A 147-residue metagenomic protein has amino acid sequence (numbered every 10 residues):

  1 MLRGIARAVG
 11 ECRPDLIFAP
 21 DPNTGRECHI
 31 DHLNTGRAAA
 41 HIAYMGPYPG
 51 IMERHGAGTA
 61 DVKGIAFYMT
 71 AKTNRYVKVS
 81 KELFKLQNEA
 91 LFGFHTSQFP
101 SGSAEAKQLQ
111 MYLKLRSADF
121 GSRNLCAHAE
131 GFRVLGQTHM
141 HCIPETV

Functional and structural regions predicted by a protein language model:
L2-V147: Metal-dependent de-N-acetylase/amidase catalytic core
